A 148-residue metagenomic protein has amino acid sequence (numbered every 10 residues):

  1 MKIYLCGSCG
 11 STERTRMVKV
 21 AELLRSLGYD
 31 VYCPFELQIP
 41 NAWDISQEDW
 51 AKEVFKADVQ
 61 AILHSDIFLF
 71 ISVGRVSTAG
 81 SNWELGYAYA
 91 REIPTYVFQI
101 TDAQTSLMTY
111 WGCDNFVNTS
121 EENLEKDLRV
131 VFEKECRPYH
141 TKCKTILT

Functional and structural regions predicted by a protein language model:
M1-T148: Conserved catalytic or regulatory cores that recognize and/or transform ribose-phosphate-containing ligands
